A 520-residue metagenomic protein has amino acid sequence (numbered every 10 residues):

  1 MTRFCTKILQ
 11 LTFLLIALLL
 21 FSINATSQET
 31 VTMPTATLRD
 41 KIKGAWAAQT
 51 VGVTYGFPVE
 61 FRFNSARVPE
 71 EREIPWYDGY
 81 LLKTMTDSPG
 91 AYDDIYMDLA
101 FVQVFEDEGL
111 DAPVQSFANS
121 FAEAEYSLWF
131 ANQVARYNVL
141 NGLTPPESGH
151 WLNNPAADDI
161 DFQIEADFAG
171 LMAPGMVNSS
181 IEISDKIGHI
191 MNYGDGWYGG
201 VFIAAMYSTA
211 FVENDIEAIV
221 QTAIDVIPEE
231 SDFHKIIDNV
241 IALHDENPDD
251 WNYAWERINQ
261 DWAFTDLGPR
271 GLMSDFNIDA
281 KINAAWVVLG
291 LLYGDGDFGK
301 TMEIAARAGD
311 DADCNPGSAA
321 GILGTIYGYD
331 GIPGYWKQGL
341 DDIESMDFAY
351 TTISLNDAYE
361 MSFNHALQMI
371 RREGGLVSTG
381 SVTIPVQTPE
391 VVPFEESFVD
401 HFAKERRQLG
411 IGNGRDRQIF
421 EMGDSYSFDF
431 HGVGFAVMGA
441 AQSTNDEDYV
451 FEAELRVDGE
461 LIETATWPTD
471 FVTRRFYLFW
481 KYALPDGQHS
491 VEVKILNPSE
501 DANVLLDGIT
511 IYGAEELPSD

Functional and structural regions predicted by a protein language model:
M1-F13: Bacterial N-terminal signal peptides that target proteins for export
L11-F21: Bacterial N-terminal signal peptides
R39, A47, V51, G90-Y92 (+4 more regions): Active-site cavity-forming subdomains of large catalytic enzyme subunits
F57-P89, I95-D98, Q115-F121, E125-W129: Active-site-surrounding "flap" and adjacent substrate/cofactor-binding loops of secreted or lumenal enzymes, prototyped
R62, A66-E70, I74, I203 (+1 more regions): Catalytic phosphate/nucleotide-handling subdomain of diverse soluble enzymes
Y80-A100, E344-R371: A structural-propensity feature for long, helix-poor, extended segments
S148-A157, F168-M176, D185-I190, A205-G309: Accessory "access/gating" subregions that flank catalytic or transport cores
T379-D520: Glycan-recognition surfaces in beta-rich domains, encompassing non-catalytic CBMs and lectin-like receptor-binding
